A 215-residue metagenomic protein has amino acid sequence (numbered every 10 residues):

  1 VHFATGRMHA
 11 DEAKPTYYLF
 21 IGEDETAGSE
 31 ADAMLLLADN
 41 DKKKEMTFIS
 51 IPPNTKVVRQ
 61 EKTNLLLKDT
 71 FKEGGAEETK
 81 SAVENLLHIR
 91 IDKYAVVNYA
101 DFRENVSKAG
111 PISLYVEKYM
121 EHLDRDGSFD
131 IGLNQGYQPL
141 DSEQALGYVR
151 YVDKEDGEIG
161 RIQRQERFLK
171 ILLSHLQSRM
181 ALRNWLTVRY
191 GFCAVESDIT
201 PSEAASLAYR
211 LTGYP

Functional and structural regions predicted by a protein language model:
V1-P215: Non-catalytic, solvent-exposed segments at the cell envelope interface
